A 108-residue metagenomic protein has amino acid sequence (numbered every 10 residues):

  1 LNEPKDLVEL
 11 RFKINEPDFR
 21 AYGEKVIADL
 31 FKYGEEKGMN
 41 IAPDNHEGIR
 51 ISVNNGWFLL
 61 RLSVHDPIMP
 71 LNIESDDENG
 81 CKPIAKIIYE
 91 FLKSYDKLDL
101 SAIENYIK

Functional and structural regions predicted by a protein language model:
L1-N72, C81-K108: Phosphate-binding and adjacent anionic-ligand microenvironments
